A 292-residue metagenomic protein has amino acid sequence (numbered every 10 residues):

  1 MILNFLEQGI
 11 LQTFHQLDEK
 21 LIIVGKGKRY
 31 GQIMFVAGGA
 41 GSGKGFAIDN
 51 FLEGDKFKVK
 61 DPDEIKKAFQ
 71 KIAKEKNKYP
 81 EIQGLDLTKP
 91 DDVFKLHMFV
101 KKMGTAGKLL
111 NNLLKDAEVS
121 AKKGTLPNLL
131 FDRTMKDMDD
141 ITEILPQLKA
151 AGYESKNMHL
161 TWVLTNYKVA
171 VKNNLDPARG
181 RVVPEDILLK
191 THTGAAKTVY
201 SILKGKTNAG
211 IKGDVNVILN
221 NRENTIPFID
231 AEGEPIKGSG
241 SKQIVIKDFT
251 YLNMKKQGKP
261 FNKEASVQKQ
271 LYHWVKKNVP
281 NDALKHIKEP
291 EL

Functional and structural regions predicted by a protein language model:
F5-I22: N-terminal pre-Walker A segment at the start of P-loop NTPase domains
I22-G31, S120-G124: Phosphate-binding P-loop
M34-F35: Short hydrophobic/aromatic beta-strand immediately N-terminal to the Walker A/P-loop
G38: The Walker A (P-loop) glycine that initiates the GxxxxGKT/S ATP-binding motif of P-loop NTPases
G41-G43: Conserved glycine(s) of the Walker
D49-T125, M138-D139, Q147: Conserved substrate/cofactor phosphate-moiety recognition/catalytic segment in nucleotide-dependent phosphotransferases
K136, Y153-N173: Conserved phosphate-donor/acceptor-positioning beta-strand/loop module used by diverse small-molecule
Y167-L292: Conserved GTP-binding G-domain of TRAFAC-class P-loop NTPases and closely related GTPase folds
